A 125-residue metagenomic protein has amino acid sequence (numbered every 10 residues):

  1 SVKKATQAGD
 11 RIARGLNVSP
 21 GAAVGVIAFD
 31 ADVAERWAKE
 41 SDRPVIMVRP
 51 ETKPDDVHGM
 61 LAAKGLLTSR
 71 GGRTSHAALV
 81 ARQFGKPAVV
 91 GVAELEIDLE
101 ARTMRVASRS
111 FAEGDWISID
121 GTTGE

Functional and structural regions predicted by a protein language model:
S1-E125: Non-catalytic, soluble scaffold/interaction modules
